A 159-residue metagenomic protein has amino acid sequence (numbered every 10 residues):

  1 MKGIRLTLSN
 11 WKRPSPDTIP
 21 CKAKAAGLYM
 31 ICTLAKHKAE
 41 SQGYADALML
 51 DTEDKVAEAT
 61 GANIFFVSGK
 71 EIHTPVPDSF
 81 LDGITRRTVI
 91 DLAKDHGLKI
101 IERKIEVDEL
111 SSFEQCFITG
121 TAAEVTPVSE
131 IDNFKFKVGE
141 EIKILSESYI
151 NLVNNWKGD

Functional and structural regions predicted by a protein language model:
M1-D159: Helix-start/capping segments and mature chain N-termini
